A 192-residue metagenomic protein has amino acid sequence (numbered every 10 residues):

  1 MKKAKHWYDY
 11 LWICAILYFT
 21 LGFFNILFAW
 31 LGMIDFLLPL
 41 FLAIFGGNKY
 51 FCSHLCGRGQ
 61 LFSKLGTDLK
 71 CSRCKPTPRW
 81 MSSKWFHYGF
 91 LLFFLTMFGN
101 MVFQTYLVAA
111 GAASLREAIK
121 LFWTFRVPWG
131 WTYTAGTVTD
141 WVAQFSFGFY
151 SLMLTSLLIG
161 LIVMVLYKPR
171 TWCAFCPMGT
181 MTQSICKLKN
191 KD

Functional and structural regions predicted by a protein language model:
M1-D192: Non-ligating segments of multi-cofactor redox enzymes
